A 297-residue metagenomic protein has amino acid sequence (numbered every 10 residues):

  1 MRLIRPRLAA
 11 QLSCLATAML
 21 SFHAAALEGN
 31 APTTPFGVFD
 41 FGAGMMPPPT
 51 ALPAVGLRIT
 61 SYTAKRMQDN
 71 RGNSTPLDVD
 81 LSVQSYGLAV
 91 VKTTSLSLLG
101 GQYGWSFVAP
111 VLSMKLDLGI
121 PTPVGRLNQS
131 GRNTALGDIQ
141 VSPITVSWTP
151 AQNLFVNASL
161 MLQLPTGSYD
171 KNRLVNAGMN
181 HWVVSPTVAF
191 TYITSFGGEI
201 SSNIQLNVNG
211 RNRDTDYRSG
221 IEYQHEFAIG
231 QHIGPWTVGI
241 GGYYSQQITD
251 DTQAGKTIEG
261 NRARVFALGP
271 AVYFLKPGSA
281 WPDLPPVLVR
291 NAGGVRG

Functional and structural regions predicted by a protein language model:
L27-E28, G44-L52, T94-G104, W148-V156 (+3 more regions): Short loop/turn motifs that connect adjacent beta-strands in outer-membrane beta-barrel proteins
E28-T34, S61-S85, V124-G131: Surface-exposed strand-loop-strand hairpins of Gram-negative outer-membrane beta-barrel proteins
A31, Q68, D214-G297: Outer membrane beta-barrel transmembrane domains
A43, L57, L88-K92, V141-V146 (+5 more regions): Residues on the lipid-exposed face of transmembrane beta-strands in outer-membrane beta-barrel proteins
P53-L57, G101-F107, L154-L160, V184 (+5 more regions): Transmembrane beta-strands of outer-membrane beta-barrel proteins
I59-K65, A109-K115, L162-S168, L206-G210 (+4 more regions): Transmembrane beta-strands of outer-membrane beta-barrel pores
D80-L88, S130-Q140, G178-V184, Y217-Y223 (+3 more regions): Residues that define the transmembrane beta-barrel architecture of outer-membrane proteins
G104, P110-R218, E259-N261, L275: Outer-membrane pore/translocation modules
